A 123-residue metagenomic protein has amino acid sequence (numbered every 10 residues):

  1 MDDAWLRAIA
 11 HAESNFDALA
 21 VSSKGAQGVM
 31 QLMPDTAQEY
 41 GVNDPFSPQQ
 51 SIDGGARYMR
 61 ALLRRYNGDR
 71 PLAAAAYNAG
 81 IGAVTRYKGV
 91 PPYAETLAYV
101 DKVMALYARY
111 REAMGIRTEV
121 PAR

Functional and structural regions predicted by a protein language model:
M1-R123: Catalytic glycan-binding domains that act on GlcNAc-containing polysaccharides
